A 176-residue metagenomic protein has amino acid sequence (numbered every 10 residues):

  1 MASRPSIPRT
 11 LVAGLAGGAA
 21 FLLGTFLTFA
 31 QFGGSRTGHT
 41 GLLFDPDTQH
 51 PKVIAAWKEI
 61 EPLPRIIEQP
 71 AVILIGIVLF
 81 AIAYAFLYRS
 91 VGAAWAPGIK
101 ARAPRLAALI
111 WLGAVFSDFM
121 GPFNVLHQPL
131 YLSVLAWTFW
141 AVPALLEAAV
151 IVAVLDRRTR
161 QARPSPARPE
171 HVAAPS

Functional and structural regions predicted by a protein language model:
A2-S176: Juxtamembrane/disordered regions of integral membrane proteins
